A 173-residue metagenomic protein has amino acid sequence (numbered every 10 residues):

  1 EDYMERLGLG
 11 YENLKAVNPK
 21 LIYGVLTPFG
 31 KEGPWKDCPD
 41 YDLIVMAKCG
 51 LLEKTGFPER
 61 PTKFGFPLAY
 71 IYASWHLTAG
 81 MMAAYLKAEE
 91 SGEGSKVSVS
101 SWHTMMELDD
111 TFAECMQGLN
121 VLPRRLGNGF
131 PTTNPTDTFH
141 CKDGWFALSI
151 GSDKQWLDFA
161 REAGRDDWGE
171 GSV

Functional and structural regions predicted by a protein language model:
E1-E93: N-terminal helix-loop segment corresponding to the beta1-alpha1 unit of nucleotide/adenylate-binding folds
P28-G30, S101-M106, D143, G151-K154: Glycine-rich beta-alpha junction loops
K31, E59-F66, E89-M105, R124-P131 (+1 more regions): Conserved Rossmann-fold dehydrogenase catalytic segment
W35-C38, D109-A113: Short aromatic-enriched loop/helix-cap "lid" or pocket-rim segments at secondary-structure transitions that line
D40, S74-M81, V97, S101 (+2 more regions): Internal, well-ordered alpha-helical segments in soluble enzyme and binding-protein domains
F66-Y72, S101, L148-I150: Short beta-strand->loop
S74-G94, T111-L119, A160-G171: Oxidoreductase and adenylate-handling cofactor-binding alpha/beta cores
N134-V173: Aromatic-enriched alpha-helical interface/lid elements that frame and gate functional surfaces
